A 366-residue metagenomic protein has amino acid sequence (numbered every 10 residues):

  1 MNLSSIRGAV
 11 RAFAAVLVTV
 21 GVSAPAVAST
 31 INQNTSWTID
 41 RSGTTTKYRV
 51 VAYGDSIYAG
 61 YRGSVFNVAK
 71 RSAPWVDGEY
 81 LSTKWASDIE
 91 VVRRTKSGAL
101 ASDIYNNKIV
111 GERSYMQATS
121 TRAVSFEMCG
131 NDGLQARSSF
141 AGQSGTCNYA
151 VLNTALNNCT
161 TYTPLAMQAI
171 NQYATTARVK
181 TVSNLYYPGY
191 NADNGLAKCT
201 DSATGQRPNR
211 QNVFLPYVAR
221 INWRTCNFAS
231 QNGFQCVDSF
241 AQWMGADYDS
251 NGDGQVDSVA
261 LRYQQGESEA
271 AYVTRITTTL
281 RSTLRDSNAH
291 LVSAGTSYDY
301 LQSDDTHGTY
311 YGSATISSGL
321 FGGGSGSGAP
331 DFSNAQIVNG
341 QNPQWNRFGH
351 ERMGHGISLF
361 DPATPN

Functional and structural regions predicted by a protein language model:
N2-F13: Bacterial N-terminal signal peptides that target proteins for export
A12-G21: Bacterial N-terminal signal peptides
A24-A28: Sec/Tat signal peptide C-region and signal peptidase I cleavage site
S29-T95: Serine-esterase "nucleophile elbow" of acetyl-processing enzymes
N34-S36, I104-M116: Alpha-helical scaffolding within the catalytic cores of extracellular/periplasmic polymer-degrading hydrolases
V91-N106: Functional beta-strand-loop-alpha-helix junction segments that form "active/interaction loops" within catalytic
V110-S303: Alpha-helical cap/lid subdomain in secreted, periplasmic, or secretory-pathway luminal O-acyl-processing enzymes
G266-N366: Histidine-centered active-site loop/cap adjacent to the catalytic His in serine esterases/O-acetyl transfer systems
